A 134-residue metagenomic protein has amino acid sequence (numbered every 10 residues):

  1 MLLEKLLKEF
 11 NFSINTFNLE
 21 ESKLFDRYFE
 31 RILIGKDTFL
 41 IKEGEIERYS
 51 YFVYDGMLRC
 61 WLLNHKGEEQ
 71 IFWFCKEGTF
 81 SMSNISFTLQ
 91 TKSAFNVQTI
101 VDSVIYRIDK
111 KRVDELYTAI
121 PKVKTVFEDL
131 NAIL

Functional and structural regions predicted by a protein language model:
M1-L134: Cytosolic regulatory regions built on CNB/CRP/Popeye-like sensor folds
